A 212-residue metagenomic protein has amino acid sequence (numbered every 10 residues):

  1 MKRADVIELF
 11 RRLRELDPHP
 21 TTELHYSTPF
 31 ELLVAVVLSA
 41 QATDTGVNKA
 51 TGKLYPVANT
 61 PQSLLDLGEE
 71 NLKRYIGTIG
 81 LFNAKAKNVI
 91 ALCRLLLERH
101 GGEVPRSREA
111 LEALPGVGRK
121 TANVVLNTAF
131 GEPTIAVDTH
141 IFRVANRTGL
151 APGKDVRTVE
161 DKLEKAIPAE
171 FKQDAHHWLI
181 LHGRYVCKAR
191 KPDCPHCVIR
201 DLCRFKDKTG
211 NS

Functional and structural regions predicted by a protein language model:
K2-N211: Catalytic cores of DNA base-excision repair glycosylases
